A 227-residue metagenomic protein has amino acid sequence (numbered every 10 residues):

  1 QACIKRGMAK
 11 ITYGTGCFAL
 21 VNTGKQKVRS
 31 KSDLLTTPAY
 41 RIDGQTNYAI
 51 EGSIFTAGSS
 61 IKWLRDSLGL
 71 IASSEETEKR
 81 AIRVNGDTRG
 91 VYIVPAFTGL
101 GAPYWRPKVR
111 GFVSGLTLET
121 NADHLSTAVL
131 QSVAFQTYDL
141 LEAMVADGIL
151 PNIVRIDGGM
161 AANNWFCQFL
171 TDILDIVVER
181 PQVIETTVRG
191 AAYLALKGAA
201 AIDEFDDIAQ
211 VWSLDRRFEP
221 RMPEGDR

Functional and structural regions predicted by a protein language model:
Q1-M8, V21: Conserved phosphate-binding catalytic cores of ATP/NTP-utilizing and phosphoryl-transfer enzymes
R6-I11, K31: Conserved ATP-binding loop and adjacent catalytic segment of the adenylate-forming AMP-binding
V21-R227: Glycine/Thr-rich phosphate-binding loops that ligate phosphate moieties of nucleotide and other phosphorylated ligands
